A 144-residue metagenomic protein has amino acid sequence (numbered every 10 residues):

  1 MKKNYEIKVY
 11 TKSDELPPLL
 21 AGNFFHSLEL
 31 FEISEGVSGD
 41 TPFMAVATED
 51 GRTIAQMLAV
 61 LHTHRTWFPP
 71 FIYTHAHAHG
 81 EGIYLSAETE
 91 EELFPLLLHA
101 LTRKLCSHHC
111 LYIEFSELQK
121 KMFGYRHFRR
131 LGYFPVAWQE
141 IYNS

Functional and structural regions predicted by a protein language model:
M1-S144: N-acyltransferase acceptor-side catalytic subdomain
